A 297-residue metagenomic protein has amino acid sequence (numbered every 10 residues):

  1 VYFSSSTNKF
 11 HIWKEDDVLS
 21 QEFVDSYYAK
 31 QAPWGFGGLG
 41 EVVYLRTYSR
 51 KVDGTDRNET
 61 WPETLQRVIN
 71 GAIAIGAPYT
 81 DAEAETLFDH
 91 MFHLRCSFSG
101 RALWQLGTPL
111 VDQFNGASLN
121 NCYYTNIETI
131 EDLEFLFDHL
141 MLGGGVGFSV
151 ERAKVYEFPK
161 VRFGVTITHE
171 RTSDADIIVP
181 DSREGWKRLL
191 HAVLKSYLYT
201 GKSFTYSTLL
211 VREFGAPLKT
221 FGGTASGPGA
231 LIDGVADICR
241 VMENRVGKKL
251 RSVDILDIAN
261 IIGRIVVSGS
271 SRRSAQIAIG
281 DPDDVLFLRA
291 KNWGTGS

Functional and structural regions predicted by a protein language model:
V1-S297: Extended catalytic cores of very large enzyme megasubunits
